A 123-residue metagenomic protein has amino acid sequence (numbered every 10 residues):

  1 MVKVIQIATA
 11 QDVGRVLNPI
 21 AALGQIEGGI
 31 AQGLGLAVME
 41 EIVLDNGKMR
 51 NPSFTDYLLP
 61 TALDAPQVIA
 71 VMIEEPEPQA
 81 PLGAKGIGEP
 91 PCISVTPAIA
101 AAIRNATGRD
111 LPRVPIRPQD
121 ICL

Functional and structural regions predicted by a protein language model:
M1-L123: C-terminal catalytic domains of large/alpha subunits in multi-subunit enzymes
